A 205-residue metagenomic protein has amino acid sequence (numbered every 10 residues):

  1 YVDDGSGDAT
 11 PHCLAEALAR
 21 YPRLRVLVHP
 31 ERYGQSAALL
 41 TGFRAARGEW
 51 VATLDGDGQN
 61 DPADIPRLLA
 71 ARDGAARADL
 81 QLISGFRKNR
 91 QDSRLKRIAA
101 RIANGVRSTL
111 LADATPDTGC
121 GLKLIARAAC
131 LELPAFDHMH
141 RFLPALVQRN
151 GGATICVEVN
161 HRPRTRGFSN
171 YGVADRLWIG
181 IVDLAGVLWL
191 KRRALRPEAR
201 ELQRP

Functional and structural regions predicted by a protein language model:
Y1-V2, I181: Hydrophobic targeting segments
D3-H12, G58: A conserved acidic beta->alpha catalytic loop
E16, R23-A45, W50-T53, P62-R141 (+3 more regions): Acceptor/aglycone-binding surface of glycosyltransferases and processive sugar-polymer synthases
R20-R23, A153: Glycine-centered tight turns that cap/initiate beta-strands
L124, E132, C156, A194-P205: Short linear elements at protein peripheries
R149: A ligand-binding cleft/hinge motif common to bilobed small-molecule-binding domains
G152-V159, V173: Conserved alpha/beta core of the MobA/IspD/sugar-nucleotide pyrophosphorylase nucleotidyltransferase superfamily
L190: Negatively charged linear elements and acidic catalytic determinants
